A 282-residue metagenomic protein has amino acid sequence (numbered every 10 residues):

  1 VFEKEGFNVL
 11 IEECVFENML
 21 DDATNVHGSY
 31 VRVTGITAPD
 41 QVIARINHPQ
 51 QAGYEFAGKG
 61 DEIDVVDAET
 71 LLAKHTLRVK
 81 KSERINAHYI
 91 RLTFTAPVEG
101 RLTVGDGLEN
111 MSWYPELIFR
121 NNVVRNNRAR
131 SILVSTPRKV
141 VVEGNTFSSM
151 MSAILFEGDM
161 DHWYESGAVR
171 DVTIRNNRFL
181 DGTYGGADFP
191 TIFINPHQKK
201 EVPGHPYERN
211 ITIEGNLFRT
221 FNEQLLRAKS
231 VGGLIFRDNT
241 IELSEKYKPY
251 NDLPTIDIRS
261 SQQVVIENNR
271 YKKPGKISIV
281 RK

Functional and structural regions predicted by a protein language model:
V1, P49-Q50, G105-E109, A129-S131 (+3 more regions): Short, recurring structural edge motifs at helix starts
V1-V9, T37-Q51, T146-Y184, E242-E267: Long amphipathic alpha-helical scaffold regions
K4-G6, I11, F16-D21, K74 (+20 more regions): Parallel beta-helix/beta-solenoid
F7, L20-V26, E69, R128-S135 (+6 more regions): Short glycine/acidic-rich loop motifs that flank beta-strands on beta-rich extracellular proteins
T37-D40, D67, K81-R91, N222: Residue-level recognition of beta-strand termini and adjacent short loop/turns
A52-N86: Ser/Thr/Gly-rich low-complexity blocks that favor extended beta-strand/coil architectures
A73-N126: Small/polar beta-strand repeat architecture
